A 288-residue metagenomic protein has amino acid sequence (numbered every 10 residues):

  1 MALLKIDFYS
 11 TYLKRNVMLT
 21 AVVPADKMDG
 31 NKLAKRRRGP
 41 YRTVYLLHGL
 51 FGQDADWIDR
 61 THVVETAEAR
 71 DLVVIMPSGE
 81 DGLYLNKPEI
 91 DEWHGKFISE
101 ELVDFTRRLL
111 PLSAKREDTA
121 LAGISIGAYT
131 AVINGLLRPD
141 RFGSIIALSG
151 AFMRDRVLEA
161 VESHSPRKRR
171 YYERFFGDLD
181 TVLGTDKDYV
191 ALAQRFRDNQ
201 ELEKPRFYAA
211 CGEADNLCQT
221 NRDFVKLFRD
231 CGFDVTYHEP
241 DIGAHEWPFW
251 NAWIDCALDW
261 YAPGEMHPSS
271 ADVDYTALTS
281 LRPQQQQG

Functional and structural regions predicted by a protein language model:
M1-G288: Non-catalytic cap/lid and distal C-terminal segments of serine-dependent acyl enzymes
